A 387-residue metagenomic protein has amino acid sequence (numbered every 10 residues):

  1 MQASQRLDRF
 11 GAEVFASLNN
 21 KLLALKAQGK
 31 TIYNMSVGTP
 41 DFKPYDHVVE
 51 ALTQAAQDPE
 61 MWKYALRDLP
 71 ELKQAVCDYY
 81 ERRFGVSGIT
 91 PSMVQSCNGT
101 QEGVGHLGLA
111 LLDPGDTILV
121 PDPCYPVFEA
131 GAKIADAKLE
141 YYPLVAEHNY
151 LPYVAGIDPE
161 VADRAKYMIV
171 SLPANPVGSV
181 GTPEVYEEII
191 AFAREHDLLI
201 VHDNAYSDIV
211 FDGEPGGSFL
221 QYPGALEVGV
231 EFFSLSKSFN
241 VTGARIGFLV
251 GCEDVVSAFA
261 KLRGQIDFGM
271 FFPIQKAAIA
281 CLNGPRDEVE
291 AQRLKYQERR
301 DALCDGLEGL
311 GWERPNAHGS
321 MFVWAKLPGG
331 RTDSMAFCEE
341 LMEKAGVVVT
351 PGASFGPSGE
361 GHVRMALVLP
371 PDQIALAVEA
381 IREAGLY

Functional and structural regions predicted by a protein language model:
Q2-G99, H106, C281-G284, L386-Y387: N-terminal small-domain helix-loop-helix segment of the aminotransferase-like
Q28, A135, E195-H196, L310 (+1 more regions): Helix C-cap/helix->beta junction micro-motif
D78, R331, E340-T350, F355-Y387: PLP-dependent enzyme catalytic core of the Aspartate aminotransferase-like
A110-A132: Conserved PLP-anchoring active-site segment centered on the Schiff-base-forming lysine
D116, A137, E195-L198, L226-E227: A short helix->loop->beta-strand "cap" motif at the edges of active sites that frequently abuts
E140, V145-D212: Active-site phosphate-binding strand-loop segment of PLP-dependent enzymes
Y222-Q297, D301, D305-G306, L310 (+1 more regions): Conserved core segment of the aminotransferase class I/II
I279, K295-C304, R314-K326, G359: Conserved glycine-rich beta-strand-loop-beta hairpin in the small C-terminal domain of fold type I
